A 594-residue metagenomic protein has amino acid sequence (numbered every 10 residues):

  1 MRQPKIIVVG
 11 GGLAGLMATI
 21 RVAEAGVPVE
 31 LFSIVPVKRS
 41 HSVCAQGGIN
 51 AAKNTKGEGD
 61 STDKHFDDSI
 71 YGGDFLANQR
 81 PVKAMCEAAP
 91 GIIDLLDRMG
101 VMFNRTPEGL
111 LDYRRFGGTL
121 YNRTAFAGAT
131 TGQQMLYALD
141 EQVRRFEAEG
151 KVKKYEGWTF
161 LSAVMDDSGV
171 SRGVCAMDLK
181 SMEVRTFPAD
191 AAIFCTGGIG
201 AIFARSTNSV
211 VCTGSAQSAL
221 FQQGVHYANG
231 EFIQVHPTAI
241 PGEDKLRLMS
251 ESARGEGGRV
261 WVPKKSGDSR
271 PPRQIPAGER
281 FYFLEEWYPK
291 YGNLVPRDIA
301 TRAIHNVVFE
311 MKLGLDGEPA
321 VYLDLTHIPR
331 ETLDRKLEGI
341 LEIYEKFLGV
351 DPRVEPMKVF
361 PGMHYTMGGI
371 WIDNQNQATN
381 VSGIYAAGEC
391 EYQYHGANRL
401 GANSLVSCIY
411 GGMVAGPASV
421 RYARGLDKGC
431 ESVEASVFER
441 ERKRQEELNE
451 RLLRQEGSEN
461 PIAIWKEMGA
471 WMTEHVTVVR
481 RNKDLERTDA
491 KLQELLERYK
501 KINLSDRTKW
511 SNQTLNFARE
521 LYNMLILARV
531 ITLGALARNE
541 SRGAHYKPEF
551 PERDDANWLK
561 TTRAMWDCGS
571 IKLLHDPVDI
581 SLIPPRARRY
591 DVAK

Functional and structural regions predicted by a protein language model:
M1-A14: Beta1/beta-strand and adjacent pyrophosphate-binding region of the FAD-binding site in flavoprotein oxidoreductases
M1-P4, R21, A25-V27, L31 (+12 more regions): Glycine- and aromatic-enriched mobile tails/lids
R2-P4, M182-A191, N380: Core beta-strand elements of the Rossmann-like FAD/NAD(P) dinucleotide-binding domain in flavoenzyme oxidoreductases
V35-D68, Q234-P237, D244-L248: Conserved N-terminal glycine-rich FAD pyrophosphate-binding loop of Rossmann-like flavoproteins
A77-E87, A125-E141, Y155, S206-G214 (+2 more regions): Short beta-strand to alpha-helix junction loop
R98-E183, P188, C195, A239-S250: Conserved redox-cofactor binding core of oxidoreductases
A191-R247, L315, H395-A418: Glycine-rich loop(s) and the adjacent beta-strand/alpha-helix scaffold that form part
A219, H226-K346, V350, A418-R424: An anion/pyrophosphate-binding glycine-rich loop and adjacent beta-alpha core in soluble alpha-beta enzymes
